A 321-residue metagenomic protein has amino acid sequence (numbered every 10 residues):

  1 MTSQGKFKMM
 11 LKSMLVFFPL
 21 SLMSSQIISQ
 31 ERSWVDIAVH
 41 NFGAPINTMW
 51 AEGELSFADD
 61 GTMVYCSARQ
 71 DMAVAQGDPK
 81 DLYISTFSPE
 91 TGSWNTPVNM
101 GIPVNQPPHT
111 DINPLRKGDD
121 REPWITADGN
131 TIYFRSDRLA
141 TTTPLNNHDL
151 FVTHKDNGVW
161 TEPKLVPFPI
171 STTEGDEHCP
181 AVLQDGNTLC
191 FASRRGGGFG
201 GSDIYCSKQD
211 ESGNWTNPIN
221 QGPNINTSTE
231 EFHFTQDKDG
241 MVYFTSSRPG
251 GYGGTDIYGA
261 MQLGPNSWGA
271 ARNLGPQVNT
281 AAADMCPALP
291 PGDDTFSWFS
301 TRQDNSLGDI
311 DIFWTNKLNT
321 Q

Functional and structural regions predicted by a protein language model:
M1-M10: N-terminal secretory signal peptides that target proteins for export/translocation
K8, F17, I28-S29: Residues marking helix boundaries in flexible regions
K12-M23: Bacterial N-terminal signal peptides
I28-Q321: Short, conserved micro-motifs composed of acidic
